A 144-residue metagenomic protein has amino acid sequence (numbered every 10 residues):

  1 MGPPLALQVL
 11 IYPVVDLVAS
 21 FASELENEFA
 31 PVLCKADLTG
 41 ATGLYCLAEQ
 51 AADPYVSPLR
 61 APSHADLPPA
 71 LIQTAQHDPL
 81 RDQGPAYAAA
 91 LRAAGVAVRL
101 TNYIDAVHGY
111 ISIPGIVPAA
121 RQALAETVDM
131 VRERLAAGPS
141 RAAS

Functional and structural regions predicted by a protein language model:
M1-S144: Alpha/beta-hydrolase superfamily serine-hydrolase fold, recognizing
